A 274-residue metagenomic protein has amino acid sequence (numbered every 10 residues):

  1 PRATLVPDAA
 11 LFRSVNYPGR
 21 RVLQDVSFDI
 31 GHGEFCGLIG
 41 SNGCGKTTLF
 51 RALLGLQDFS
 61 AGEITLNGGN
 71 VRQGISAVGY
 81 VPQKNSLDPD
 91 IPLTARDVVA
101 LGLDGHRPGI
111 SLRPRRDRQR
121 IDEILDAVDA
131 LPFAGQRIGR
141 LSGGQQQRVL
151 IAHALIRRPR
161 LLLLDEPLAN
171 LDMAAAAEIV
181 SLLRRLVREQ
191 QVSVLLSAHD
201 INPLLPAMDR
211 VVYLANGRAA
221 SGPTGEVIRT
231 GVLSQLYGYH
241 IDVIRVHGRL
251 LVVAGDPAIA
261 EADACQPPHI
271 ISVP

Functional and structural regions predicted by a protein language model:
I39-S41: The feature captures the beta-strand-to-loop junction immediately N-terminal to the Walker
G62-G74: Conserved ABC transporter NBD signature motif
R115-F133: Conserved ABC ATPase "signature" region
R137-L141: Conserved ABC ATPase signature
R158: Conserved catalytic motifs of ABC-family nucleotide-binding domains
L162-E166: Catalytic Walker B motif of ABC-type/P-loop ATPase nucleotide-binding domains
T230, L236-P274: ABC ATPase nucleotide-binding domains
